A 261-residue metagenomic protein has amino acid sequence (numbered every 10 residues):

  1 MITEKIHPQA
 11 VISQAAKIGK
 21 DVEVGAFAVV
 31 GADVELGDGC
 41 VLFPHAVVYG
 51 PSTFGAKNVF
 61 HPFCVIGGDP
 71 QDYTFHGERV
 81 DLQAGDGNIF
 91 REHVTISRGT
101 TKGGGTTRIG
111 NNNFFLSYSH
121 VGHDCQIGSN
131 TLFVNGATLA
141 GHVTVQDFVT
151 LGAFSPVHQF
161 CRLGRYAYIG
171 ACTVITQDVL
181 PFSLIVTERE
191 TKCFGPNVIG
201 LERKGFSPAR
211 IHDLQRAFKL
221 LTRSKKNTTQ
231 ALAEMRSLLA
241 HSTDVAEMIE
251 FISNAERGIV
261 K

Functional and structural regions predicted by a protein language model:
M1-Q9, Q14, K20-D21, K57 (+7 more regions): Terminal amphipathic alpha-helical/low-complexity segments used for targeting or macromolecular assembly
E4-E190: Structural signal for interior beta-strand "rungs" in well-ordered beta-sheet cores of soluble enzyme domains
